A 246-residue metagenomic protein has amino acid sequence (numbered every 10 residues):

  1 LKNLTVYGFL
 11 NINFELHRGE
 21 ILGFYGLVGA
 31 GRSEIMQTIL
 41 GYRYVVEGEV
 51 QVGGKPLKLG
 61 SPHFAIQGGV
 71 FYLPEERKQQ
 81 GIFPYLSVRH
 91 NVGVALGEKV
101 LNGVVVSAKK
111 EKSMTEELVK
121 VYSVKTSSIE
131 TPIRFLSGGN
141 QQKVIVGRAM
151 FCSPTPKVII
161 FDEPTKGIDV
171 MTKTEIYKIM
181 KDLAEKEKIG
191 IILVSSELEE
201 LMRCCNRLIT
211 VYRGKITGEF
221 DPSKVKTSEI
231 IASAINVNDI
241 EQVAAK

Functional and structural regions predicted by a protein language model:
L1-K246: Glycine-rich phosphate-binding loops of nucleotide-dependent enzymes
